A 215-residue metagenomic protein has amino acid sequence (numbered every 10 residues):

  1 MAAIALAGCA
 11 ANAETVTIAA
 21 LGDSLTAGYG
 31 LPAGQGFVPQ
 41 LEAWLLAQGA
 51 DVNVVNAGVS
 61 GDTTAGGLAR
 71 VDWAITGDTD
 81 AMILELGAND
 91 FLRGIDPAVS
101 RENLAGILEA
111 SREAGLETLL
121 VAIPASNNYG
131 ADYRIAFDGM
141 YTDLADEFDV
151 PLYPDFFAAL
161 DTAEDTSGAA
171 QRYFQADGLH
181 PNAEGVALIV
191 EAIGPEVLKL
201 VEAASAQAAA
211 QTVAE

Functional and structural regions predicted by a protein language model:
M1-A7: Bacterial N-terminal signal peptides
A5, I18-A20, V59, N103 (+1 more regions): Residues at the start of alpha-helices and the adjacent loop-to-helix junctions
A11-S60, R70-D78: Serine-esterase "nucleophile elbow" of acetyl-processing enzymes
A50, G66-E215: Alpha-helical cap/lid subdomain in secreted, periplasmic, or secretory-pathway luminal O-acyl-processing enzymes
G61-A65: Acidic-and-aromatic substrate-binding clefts and catalytic sites of carbohydrate-active enzymes
